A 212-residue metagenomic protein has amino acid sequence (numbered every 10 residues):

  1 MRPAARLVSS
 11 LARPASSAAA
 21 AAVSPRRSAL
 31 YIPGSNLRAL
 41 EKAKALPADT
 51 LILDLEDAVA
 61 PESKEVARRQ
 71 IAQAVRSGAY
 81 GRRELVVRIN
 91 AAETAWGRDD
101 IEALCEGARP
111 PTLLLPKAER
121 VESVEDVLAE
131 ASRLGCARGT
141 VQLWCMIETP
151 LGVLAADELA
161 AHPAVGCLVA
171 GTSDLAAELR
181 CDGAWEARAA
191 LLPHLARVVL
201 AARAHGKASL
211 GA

Functional and structural regions predicted by a protein language model:
M1-A22: N-terminal mitochondrial targeting presequence
R13, A20-A212: Conserved alpha/beta-domain cores
